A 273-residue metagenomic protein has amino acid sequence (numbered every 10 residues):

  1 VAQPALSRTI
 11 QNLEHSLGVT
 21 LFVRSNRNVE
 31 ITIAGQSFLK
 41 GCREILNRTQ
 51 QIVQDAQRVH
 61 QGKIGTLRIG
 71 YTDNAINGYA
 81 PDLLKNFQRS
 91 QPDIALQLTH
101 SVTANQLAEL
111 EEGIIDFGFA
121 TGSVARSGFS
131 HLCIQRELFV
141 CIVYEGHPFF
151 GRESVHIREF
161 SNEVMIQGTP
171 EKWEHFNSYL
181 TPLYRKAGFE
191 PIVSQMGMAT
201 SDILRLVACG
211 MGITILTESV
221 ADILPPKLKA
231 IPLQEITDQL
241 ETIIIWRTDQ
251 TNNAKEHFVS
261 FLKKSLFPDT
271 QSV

Functional and structural regions predicted by a protein language model:
E14-I31: A short LG(V/I)-centered, amphipathic sequence patch enriched for acidic residue(s) preceding the LG motif
S16-V19, F38-H60: Alpha-helical linker/hinge and terminal dimerization helices associated with HTH transcriptional regulators
Q61, F129-M165, E256: Flexible hinge/capping segments at coil-to-helix
I64-S127, M196-G197: Central regulatory/effector-binding core of bacterial HTH transcription factors
Y79, K229-V273: A late-sequence structural motif
S127-C133, E137-L138, M198-D249: Beta-alpha-beta core module
M165-A187, N252-H257, D269: Secondary-structure junction motif
